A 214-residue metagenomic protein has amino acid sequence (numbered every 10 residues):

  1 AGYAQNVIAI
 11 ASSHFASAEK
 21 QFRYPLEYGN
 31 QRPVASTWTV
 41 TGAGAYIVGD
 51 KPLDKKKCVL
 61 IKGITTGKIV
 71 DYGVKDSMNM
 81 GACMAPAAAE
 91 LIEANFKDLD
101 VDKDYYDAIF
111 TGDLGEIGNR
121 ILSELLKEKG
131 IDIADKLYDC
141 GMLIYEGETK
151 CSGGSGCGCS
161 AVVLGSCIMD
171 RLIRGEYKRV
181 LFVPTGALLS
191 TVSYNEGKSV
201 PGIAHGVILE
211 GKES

Functional and structural regions predicted by a protein language model:
A1-K20, E27, Q31-V34: A generic, well-ordered mixed alpha/beta core segment in the N-terminal half of proteins
A1-Q5, L53-K55, G81-A82, D107-S214: Claisen-condensing/thiolase-fold acyl-transfer catalytic domains that form or cleave C-C bonds in fatty acid
A4-A11, K68-V74, C140-Y145: A broad, low-specificity signal for short, low-complexity segments enriched in glycine/proline and polar/charged
A11-K20, G67-K68, P184-L189, E213: Acidic, glycine-rich active-site loops and adjacent beta-strand->loop/helix elements that engage anionic groups
P25-E93, D98, M142, R179-T185 (+1 more regions): Condensing-enzyme catalytic core mediating Claisen C-C bond formation in acyl metabolism
L91-Y105, R171-L172: Phosphate/pyrophosphate-binding loops at sites that engage ATP/ADP/AMP, CoA/4′-phosphopantetheine, polyphosphate
